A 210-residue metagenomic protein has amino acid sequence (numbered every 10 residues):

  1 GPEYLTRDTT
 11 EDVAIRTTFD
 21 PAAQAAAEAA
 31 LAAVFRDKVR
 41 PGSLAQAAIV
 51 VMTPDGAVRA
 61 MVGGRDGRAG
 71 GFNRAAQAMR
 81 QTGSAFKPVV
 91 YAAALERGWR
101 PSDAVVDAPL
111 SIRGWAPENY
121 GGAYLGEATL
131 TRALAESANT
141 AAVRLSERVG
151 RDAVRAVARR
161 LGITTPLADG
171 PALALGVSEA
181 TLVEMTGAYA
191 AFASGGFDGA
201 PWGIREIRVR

Functional and structural regions predicted by a protein language model:
G1-F19, A23-A25, A29-V34, P41-A45 (+3 more regions): Non-catalytic structural connector segments
G1-P21, A25, V62, L145 (+4 more regions): Non-catalytic, structured segments within soluble enzyme domains
G1-R7, W99-V154, D198, V209-R210: Conserved catalytic neighborhood of penicillin-recognizing serine enzymes
T10-T18, D37-V39, F72-R80, P117-A123 (+3 more regions): Second-shell loop/turn segments in exported
A27, G56, M79-V106, A133 (+1 more regions): Active-site SXXK
G42-A47, A69-V89, P101-D107, E127-A128 (+1 more regions): Short active-site loop at a secondary-structure junction that contains or immediately precedes the catalytic residue(s)
G42-R68, R159, R205-V209: A short, well-structured edge-of-sheet supersecondary motif
R160-R210: Active-site-proximal helix/loop microenvironment of the serine DD-peptidase/beta-lactamase transpeptidase fold
